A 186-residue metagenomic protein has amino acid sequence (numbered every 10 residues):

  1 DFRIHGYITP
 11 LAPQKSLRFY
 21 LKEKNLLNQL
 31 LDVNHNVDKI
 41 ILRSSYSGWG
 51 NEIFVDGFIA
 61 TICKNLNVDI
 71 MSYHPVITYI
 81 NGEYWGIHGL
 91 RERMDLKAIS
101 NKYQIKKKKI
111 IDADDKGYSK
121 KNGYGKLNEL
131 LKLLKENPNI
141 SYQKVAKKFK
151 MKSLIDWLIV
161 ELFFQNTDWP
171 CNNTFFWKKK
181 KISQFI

Functional and structural regions predicted by a protein language model:
D1-G50: Conserved NTP-binding catalytic cores of kinases and kinase-like/nucleotidyltransferase enzymes across multiple kinase
A12-Q14, H35-V37, M71-Y73, K106 (+2 more regions): Short, solvent-exposed loop/turn segments at the edges of secondary structure
F19, G82, D168: Conserved hydrophobic/aromatic pocket- or pore-lining residues that grip, position, or stack substrates in active sites
L30-N34, L42-S47, N51, E83 (+2 more regions): ATP-dependent phospho-/nucleotidyl transfer catalytic cores
Y46-V68: A conserved alpha-helical element in kinase catalytic cores
N65-Y79: Short, well-structured beta-strand/strand-turn elements
I87, N173-I186: Conserved protein kinase catalytic/activation segment
